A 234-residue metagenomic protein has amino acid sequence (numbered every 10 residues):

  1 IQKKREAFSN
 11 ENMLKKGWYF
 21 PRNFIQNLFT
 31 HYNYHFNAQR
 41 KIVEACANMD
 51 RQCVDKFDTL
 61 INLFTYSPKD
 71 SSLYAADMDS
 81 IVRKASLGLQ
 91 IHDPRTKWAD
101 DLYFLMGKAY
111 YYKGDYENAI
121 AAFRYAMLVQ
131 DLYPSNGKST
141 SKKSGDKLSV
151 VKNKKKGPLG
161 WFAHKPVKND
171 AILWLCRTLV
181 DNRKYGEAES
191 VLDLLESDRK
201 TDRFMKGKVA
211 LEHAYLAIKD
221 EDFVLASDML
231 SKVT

Functional and structural regions predicted by a protein language model:
I1-T234: Acidic, polar-rich low-complexity tracts and alpha-helical solenoid repeat scaffolds
